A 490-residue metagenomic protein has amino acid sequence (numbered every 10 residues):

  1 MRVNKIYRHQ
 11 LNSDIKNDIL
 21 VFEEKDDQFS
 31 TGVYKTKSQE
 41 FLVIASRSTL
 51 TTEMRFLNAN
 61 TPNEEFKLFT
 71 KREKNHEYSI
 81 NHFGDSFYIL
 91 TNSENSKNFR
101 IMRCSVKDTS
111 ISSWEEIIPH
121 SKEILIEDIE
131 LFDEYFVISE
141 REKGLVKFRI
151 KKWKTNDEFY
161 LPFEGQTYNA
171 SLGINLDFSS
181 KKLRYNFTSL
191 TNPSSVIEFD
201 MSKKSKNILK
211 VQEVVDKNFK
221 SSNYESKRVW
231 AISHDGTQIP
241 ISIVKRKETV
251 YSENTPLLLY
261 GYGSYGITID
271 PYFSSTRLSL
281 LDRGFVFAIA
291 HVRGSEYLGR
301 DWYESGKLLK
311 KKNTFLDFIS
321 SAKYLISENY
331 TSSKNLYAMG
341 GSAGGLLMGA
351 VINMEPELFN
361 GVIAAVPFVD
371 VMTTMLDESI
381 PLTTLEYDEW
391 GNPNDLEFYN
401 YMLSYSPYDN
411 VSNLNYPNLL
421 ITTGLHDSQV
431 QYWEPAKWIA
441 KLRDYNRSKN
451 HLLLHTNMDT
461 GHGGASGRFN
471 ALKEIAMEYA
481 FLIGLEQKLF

Functional and structural regions predicted by a protein language model:
N4, S30-H82, E127-D128, F148-K151 (+7 more regions): Non-catalytic accessory segments flanking enzyme active sites
H9, S13-K25, N60-T70, T109-P119 (+1 more regions): Blade-edge beta-strand/turn elements of extracellular beta-propeller and related beta-sheet repeat scaffolds
L42, F87-I89, F136, L183: Hydrophobic beta-strand positions that form the internal "hydrophobic ladder" of WD40/Gbeta-like beta-propeller blades
A45, L90-N92, S139, N186: Residue-level marker for isolated small/hydroxyl-bearing positions within beta-strands of beta-sheet-rich domains
N92, T188, Y260-G266, S342 (+1 more regions): Glycine-rich His-Gly loop
I111-F132, E397-P407, N418: Generic long, charged, amphipathic alpha-helical segments
T249-G299, Q431-Y432: Short substrate-entry loop that stabilizes the transition state in hydrolases
I289-F490: Active-site-proximal cap/loop segments of hydrolase catalytic domains
